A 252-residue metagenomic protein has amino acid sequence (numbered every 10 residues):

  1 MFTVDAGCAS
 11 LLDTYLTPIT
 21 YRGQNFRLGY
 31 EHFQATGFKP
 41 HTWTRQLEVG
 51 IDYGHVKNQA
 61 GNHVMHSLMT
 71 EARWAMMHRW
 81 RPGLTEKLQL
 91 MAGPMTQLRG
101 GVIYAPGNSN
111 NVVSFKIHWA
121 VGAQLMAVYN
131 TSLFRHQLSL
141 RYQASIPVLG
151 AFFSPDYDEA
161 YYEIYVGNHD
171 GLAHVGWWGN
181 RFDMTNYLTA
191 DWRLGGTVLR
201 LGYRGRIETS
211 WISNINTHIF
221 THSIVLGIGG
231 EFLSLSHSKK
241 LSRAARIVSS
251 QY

Functional and structural regions predicted by a protein language model:
M1-Q46, S249-Y252: Short glycine/proline- and aromatic-enriched beta-strand/turn motifs that initiate or cap beta-hairpins
V4, L28-T36, A72-W80, P94 (+4 more regions): Residues on the lipid-exposed face of transmembrane beta-strands in outer-membrane beta-barrel proteins
A6-L12, V49-K57, T96-Y104, Y129 (+4 more regions): Transmembrane beta-strands of outer-membrane beta-barrel pores
L12-T20, V56-H66, N108-S114, L172-G176 (+2 more regions): Extracellular loop and loop/strand-boundary signature of outer-membrane beta-barrel proteins
T20-L28, W43, H66-W74, L88 (+3 more regions): Residues that define the transmembrane beta-barrel architecture of outer-membrane proteins
A35-R45, W80-L90, S132-S139, R193-V198 (+1 more regions): Short loop/turn motifs that connect adjacent beta-strands in outer-membrane beta-barrel proteins
N110-G196: Outer-membrane beta-barrel transmembrane domain signature
Q143, F153-P155, H174-W177, R181-Y252: Predominantly the C-terminal beta-signal and adjacent terminal strand-loop region of outer-membrane beta-barrel
